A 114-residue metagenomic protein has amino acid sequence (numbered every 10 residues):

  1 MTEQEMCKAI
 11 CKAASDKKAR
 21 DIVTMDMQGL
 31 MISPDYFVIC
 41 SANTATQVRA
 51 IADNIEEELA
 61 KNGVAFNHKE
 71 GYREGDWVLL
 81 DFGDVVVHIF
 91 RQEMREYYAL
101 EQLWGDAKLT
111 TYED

Functional and structural regions predicted by a protein language model:
M1-S33, N43-V78, F82, Q92-M94 (+1 more regions): Polybasic/polar functional segments that serve as interface/processing modules
Y36: Residue-level detector of short, conserved catalytic/binding motifs and their immediate flanks
I39-S41: Short hydrophobic/aromatic beta-strand micro-patches that form the beta-sheet surface supporting nucleotide- or nucleic
